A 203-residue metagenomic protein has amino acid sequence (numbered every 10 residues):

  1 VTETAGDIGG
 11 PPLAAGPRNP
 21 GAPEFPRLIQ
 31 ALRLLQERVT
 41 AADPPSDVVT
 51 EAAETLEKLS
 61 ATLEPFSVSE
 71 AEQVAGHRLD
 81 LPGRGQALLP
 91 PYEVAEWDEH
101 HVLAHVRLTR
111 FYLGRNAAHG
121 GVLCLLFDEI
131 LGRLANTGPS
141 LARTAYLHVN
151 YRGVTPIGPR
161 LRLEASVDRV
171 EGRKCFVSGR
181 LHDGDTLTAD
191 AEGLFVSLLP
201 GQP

Functional and structural regions predicted by a protein language model:
T2-E70, T155-I157, D168-P203: HotDog/MaoC-like acyl-thioester-processing domains
E3-G16, E129-R162, F195: Hydrophobic beta-strand-centered segment that forms part of the acyl-chain substrate-binding groove
V49-A117: Long amphipathic N-terminal alpha/beta scaffold segment
G85-L88, A142, R160, G172-K174: Short solvent-exposed loop/turn micro-motifs enriched in small/polar/acidic residues
A95, N150-R152, E164-D168, H182: Conserved positions in beta-strands of structured domains
W97-H101, A118-L141: Active-site helix/loop of acyl-thioester processing domains in fatty-acid/polyketide metabolism, spanning hotdog-fold
E99-L103, Y146, R160-R162, F176 (+1 more regions): Intrinsic-disorder/low-complexity, polar/charged segments enriched in Ser/Thr/Lys/Arg/Asp/Glu/Gln
V106-L108, Y151, S197: Hydrophobic residues in beta-strands and at strand termini
